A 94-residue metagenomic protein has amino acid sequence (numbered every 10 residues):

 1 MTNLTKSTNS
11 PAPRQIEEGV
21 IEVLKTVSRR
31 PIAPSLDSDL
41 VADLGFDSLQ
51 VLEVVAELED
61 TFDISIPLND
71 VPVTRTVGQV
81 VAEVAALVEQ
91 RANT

Functional and structural regions predicted by a protein language model:
T2-A33, A86-T94: Thiotemplate assembly-line natural product biosynthesis machinery
K25-D43, I64-V73: Phosphopantetheine carrier-protein modules
D39, E57, T76-Q79: Residue-level recognition of oxygen-bearing side chains
Q50: Two-component histidine kinase catalytic core, primarily the HATPase_c
V54: Residues within the DNA-recognition helix of helix-turn-helix
V73, V77-R91: C-terminal structural segments of small proteins and small subunits
